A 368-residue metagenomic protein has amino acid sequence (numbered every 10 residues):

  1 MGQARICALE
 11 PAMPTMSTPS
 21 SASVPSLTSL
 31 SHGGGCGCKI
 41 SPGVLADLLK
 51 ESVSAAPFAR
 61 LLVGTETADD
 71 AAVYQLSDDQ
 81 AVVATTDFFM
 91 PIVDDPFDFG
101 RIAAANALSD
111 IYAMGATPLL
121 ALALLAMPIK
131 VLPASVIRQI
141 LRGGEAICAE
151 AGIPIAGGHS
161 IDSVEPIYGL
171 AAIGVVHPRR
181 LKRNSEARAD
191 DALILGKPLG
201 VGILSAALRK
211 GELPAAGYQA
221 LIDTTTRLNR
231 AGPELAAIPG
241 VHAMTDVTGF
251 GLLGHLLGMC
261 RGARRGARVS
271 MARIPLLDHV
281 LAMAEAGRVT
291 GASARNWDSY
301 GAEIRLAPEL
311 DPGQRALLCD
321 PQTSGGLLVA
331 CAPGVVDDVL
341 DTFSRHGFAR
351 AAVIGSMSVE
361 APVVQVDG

Functional and structural regions predicted by a protein language model:
M13-G368: Helix-biased detector of long, well-ordered alpha-helical tracts
